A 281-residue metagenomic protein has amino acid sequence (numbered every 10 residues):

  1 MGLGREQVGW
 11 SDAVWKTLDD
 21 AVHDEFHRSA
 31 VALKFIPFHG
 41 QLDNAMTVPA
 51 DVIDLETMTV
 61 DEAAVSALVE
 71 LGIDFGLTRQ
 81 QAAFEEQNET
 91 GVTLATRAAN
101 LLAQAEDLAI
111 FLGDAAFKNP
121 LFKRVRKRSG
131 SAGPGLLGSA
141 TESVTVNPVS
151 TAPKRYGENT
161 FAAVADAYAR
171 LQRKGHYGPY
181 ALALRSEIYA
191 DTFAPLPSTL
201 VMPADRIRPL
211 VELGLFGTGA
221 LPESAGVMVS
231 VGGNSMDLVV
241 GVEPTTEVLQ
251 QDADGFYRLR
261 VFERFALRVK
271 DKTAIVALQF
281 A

Functional and structural regions predicted by a protein language model:
M1-A63, V239-D254: N-terminal "assembly arms/tails" that initiate or stabilize quaternary assembly in self-assembling proteins
F26, A30, A99-E106, E263: Structural signal for hydrophobic packing residues in well-ordered secondary-structure cores of soluble enzyme domains
A32, F38-D43, A194-A281: Sequence/fold signature of self-assembling virion shell proteins
V48-T96: Long, hydrophobic/aromatic-enriched structural stretches that serve as scaffold segments
L71-I73, G178-Y180, G255-Y257: Structural beta-strand/beta-sheet cores of well-ordered domains, especially the beta-sheet scaffolds that support
F75, R79-F84, T90, A116-F117 (+3 more regions): Structured, hydrophobic secondary-structure cores that serve as assembly/anchoring elements
T78-A163: Alpha-helical scaffold segments that mediate packing/assembly in large oligomeric complexes
A99-L102, S150-R155, V164-D166, G178-P179 (+5 more regions): Long, histidine/aromatic-enriched segments associated with O2/redox biology
